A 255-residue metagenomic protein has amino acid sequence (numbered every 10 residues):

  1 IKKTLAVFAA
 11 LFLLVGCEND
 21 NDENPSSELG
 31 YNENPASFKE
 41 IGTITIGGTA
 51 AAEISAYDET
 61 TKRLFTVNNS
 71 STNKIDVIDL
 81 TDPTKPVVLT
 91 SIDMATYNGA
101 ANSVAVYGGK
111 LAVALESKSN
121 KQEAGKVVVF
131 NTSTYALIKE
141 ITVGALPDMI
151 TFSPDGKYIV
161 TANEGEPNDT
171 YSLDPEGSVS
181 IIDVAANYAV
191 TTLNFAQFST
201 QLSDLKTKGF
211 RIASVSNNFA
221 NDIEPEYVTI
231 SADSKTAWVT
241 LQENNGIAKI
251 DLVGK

Functional and structural regions predicted by a protein language model:
L5, L11-K39: Bacterial Sec-dependent N-terminal signal peptides
S37-G47, T90-Y97, A186-A220: Surface-exposed loop and turn segments in beta-propeller and other repeat-based domains that flank or scaffold
G47-S55, A100-S103, P147, S214-T229: Signature of short aromatic-glycine-proline-rich micro-motifs recurring in repeat-based ectodomains
Y57-T61, V106-G109, F152-G156, A232-D233: Residue-level detector of Asp-centered blade-edge/turn motifs that repeat once per structural unit in beta-propeller
S70-S71, S119-A124, T170-P175, Q242-E243: Short, solvent-exposed loop/turn segments at conserved positions within beta-propeller repeat blades
D82-S117: Blade-loop segments of beta-propeller domains
A124-Y135, D174-A186: Beta-propeller blade signature
